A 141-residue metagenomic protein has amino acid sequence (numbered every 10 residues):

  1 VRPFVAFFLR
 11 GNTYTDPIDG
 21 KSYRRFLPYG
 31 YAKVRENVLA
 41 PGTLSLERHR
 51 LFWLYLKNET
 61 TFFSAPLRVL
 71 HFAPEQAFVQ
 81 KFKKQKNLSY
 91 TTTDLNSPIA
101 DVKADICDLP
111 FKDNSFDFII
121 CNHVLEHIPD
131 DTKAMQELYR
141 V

Functional and structural regions predicted by a protein language model:
V1-P3, G20-R24: Short Cys/His-rich Zn2+-coordinating modules
V1-T15: Membrane-proximal basic amphipathic "stem/tether" segments
Y14, V38, L67: Cys/His-enriched microdomains
D16-D19, L39-T43: Short cysteine-rich clusters marking metal-coordination/redox-active sites
S22, T43-R48, E75: Cys/His-rich metal-chelating microdomains
R24-G30, E47-L54: Short Cys/His-rich "knuckle" micro-motifs
H49-V69: Long amphipathic N-terminal alpha/beta scaffold segment
P66-V141: Conserved SAM-binding loop
